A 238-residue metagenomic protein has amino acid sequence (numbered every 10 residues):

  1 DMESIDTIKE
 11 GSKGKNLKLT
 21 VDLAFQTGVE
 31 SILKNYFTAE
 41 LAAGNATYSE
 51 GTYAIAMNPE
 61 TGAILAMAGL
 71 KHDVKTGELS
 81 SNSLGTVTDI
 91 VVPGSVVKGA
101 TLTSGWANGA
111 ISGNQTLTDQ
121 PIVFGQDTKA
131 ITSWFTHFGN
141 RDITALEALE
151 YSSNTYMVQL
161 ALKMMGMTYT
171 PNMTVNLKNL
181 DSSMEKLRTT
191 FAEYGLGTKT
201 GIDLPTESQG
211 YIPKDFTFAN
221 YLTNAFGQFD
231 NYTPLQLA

Functional and structural regions predicted by a protein language model:
D1-A39: N-terminal leader/targeting segments and the immediately adjacent pre-domain N-terminus
M2-S12, V21, A46-V91, T103-A238: Beta-lactam-recognizing serine transpeptidase/beta-lactamase-like catalytic domain environment
T38-T47: Active-site phosphate-binding and catalytic loops of NTP-dependent enzymes
K98: Short, conserved phosphate/pyrophosphate- and ester-handling motifs at nucleotide-, phospho-/glycolipid
